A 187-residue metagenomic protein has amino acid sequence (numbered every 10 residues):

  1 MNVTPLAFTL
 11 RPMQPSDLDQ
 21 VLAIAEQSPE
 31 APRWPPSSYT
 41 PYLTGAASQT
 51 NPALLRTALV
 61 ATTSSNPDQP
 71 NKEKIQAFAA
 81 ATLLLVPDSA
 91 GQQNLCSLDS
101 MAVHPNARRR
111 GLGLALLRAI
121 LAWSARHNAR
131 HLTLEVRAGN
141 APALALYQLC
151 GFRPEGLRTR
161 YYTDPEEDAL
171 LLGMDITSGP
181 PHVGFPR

Functional and structural regions predicted by a protein language model:
V3, F8, P12-N106, L114-A119 (+4 more regions): Acetyl-CoA-dependent GNAT
H104-N106, R110, A138-G139: Active-site acidic-Proline motif in GNAT/NAT acetyltransferases
A107, C150, E166-L170, S178 (+1 more regions): ABC family nucleotide-binding domain
R110, L114, R158-T159, D168 (+1 more regions): Acyl-donor (CoA/ACP) binding surface of acyl/acetyltransferases
G113, L117, N140-A143, R160-P165: Short glycine/proline-centered loop/turn elements that form peptide/ligand docking sites
T133-E135, Q148, R153-L170: Conserved catalytic-core motifs of GNAT/GCN5-like acyltransferases
